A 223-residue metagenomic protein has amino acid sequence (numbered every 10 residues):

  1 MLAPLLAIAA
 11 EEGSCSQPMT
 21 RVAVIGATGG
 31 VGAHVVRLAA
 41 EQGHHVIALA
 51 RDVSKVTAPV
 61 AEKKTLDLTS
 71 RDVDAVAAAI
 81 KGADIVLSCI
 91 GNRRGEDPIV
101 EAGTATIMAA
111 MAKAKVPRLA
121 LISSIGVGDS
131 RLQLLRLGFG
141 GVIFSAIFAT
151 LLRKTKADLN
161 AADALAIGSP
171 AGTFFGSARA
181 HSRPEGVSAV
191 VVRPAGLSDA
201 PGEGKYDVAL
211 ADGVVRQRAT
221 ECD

Functional and structural regions predicted by a protein language model:
V22-Q42: N-terminal Rossmann NAD(P)H-binding glycine-rich loop of SDR-like oxidoreductase domains
L49-S54, S70: N-terminal Rossmann-fold cofactor-binding loop
K64-A83: Conserved Rossmann-fold cofactor-binding substructure of NAD(P)-dependent oxidoreductases
I80, D84-L87, A120: N-terminal Rossmann-like NAD(P) cofactor-binding module of classical short-chain dehydrogenase/reductase
R93-L121, A161: NAD(P)-cofactor binding segment of oxidoreductase domains
I125-R131, L197-A200: Conserved catalytic-site region of short-chain dehydrogenase/reductase
G128, L132-K154, T173, A211-R216: Alpha-helical membrane-targeting segments
D163-P201: Conserved beta-loop-beta element that borders a ligand/cofactor-binding pocket
